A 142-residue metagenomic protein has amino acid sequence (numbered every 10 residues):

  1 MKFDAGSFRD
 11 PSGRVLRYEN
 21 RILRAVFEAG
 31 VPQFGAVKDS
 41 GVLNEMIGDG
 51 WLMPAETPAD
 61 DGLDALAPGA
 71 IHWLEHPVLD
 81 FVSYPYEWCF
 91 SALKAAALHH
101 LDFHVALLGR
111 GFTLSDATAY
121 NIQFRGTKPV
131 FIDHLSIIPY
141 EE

Functional and structural regions predicted by a protein language model:
M1-A5: Short, Gly/Pro- and small/polar-rich lid/capping loops
G6-D10: A short catalytic or substrate-binding loop motif that flags glycine-/basic-rich loops and adjacent residues that bind
P11-S12, T118: Residue-level marker for the onset of beta-strands and adjacent loop->beta junctions in well-ordered domains
S12-V37, Y86, F90: ATP-binding glycine-rich loop module of kinase domains
E19, R24-F27, A36-D39, G62-E75: N-terminal structural segment of carbohydrate-active enzymes
V37-W51, C89-S115: Conserved kinase catalytic-core helix
M53-H99: Conserved structural core of kinase catalytic domains
T113-E142: Catalytic activation segment of kinase domains across protein kinase-like and atypical kinase folds
